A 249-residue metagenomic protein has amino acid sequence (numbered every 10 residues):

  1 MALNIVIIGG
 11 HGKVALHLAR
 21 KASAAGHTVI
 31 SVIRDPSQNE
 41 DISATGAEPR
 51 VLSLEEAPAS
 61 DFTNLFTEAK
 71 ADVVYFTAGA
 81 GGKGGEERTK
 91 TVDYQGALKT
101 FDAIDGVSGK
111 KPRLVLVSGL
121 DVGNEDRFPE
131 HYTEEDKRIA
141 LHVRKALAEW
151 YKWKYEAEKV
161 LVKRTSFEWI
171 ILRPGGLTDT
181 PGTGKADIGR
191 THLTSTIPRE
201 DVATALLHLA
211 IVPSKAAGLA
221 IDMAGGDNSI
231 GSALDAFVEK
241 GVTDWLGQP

Functional and structural regions predicted by a protein language model:
A2-T28: N-terminal Rossmann NAD(P)H-binding glycine-rich loop of SDR-like oxidoreductase domains
N4, D72-V73, R113: Structural motif
I8, T28-I30, P36, A80-E149 (+1 more regions): Conserved Rossmann-fold NAD(P)-dependent oxidoreductase catalytic core, especially the SDR/UDP-sugar
H11-K13, L193-P249: Mid/C-terminal beta-alpha module of Rossmann-like enzyme folds, strongest in SDR-family dehydrogenases/epimerases
S31-G106, I211-V212: NAD(P)H-binding glycine-rich loop region in Rossmannoid oxidoreductase-like domains and their noncatalytic homologs
N124-F128, T180-A186, I211-L219: Glycine/proline-rich active-site loop of Rossmann-fold NAD(P)-dependent oxidoreductases
I139-R144, E156-P181: Conserved beta-loop-beta element that borders a ligand/cofactor-binding pocket
